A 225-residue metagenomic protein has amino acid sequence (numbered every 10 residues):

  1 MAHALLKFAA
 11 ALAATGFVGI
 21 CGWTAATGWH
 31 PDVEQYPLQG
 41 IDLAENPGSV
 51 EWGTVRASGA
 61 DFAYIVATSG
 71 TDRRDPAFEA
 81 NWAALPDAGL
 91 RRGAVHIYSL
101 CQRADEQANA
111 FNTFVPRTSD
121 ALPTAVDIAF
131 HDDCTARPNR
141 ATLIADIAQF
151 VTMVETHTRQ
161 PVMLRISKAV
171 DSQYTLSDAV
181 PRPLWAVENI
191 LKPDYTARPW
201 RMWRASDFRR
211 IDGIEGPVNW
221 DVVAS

Functional and structural regions predicted by a protein language model:
A4-A26: Hydrophobic membrane-insertion alpha-helices, especially the h-region of bacterial N-terminal signal peptides
D32-G48, A179-S225: Functionally critical loop-and-helix segments that line ligand-binding/catalytic clefts of soluble enzyme domains
V33-V50, V66-Q149, E155-Q160: Substrate-binding cleft of extracellular glycoside hydrolase catalytic domains
A104-E106, D171-D178: Glycine-rich, charge-decorated loop segments at or immediately adjacent to ligand/cofactor-binding or catalytic sites
F111-D132, T175-W200: Structural recognition of alpha->loop->beta junctions
D133-T135, V170-Q173: Short, solvent-exposed loop/turn segments at secondary-structure junctions
R159-S172: Aromatic-lined carbohydrate-recognition surfaces of secreted/lumenal glycan-active proteins
